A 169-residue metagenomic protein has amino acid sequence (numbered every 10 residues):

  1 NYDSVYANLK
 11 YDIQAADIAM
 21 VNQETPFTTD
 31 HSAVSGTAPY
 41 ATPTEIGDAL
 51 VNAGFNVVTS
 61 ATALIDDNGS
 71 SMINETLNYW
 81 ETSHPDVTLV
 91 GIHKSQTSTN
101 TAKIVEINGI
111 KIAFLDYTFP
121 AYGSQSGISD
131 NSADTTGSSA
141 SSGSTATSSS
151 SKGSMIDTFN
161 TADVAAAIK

Functional and structural regions predicted by a protein language model:
N1-K169: Acidic, metal/ion-coordinating pockets
